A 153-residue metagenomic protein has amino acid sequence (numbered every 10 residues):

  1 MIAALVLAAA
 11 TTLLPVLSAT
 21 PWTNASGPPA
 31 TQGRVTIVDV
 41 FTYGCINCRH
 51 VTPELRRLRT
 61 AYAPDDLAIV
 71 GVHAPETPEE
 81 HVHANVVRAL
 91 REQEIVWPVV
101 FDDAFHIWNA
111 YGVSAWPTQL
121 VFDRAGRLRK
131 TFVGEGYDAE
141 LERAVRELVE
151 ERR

Functional and structural regions predicted by a protein language model:
M1-P21, K130-T131: N-terminal targeting signals for export/organelle localization
V16-T36, R59-Y62: A short beta-strand-turn-helix
P29-R49: Short active-site neighborhood of thiol/selenol oxidoreductases, capturing the structured segment around
V35-T36, L67, P117: Alpha/beta-hydrolase fold active-site loops
R49-Q93, D103-N109: Structural microenvironment flanking redox-active thiols in thiol-disulfide oxidoreductases
R91-V96, F101-R146: Thiol/disulfide oxidoreductase modules built on the thioredoxin-like
